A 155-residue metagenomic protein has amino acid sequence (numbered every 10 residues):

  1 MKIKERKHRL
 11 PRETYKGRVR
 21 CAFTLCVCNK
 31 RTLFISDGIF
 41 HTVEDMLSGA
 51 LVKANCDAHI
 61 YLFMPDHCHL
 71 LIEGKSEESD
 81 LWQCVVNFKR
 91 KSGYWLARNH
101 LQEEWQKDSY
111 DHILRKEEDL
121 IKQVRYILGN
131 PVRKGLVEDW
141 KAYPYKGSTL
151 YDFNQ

Functional and structural regions predicted by a protein language model:
M1-Q155: Short catalytic/metal-binding and nucleic-acid-binding patches
